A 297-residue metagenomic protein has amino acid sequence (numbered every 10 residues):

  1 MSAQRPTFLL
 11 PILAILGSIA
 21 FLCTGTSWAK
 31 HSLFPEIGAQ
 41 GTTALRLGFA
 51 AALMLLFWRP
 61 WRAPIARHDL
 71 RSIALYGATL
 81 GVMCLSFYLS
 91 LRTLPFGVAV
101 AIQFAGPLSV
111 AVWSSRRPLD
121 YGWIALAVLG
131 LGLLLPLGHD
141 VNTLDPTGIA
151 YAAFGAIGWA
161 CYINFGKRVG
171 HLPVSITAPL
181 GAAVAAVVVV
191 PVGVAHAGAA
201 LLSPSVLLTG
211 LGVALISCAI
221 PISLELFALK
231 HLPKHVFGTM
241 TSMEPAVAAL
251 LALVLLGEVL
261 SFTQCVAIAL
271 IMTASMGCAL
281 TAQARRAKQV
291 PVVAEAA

Functional and structural regions predicted by a protein language model:
M1-A20, A51-L75, R116-G122, D140-L144 (+4 more regions): Membrane-interface interhelical linkers
M1-G41, A78, V82, S86 (+4 more regions): Glycine-/small-residue-enriched transmembrane alpha-helix faces in small-molecule transporters and effluxers
S2-Q4, T43, L47, V206 (+1 more regions): C-terminal-most transmembrane helix of multi-pass membrane proteins
P11, P35-V82, S109-V110, L126 (+4 more regions): Transmembrane alpha-helices of multi-pass small-molecule transport proteins
L16-W28, F57, A74-L89, G132-L133 (+4 more regions): Hydrophobic alpha-helical transmembrane segments of multi-pass membrane transport proteins, especially secondary
S32, T42, R46, S90 (+7 more regions): Hydrophobic/aromatic residues within transmembrane alpha-helices of multi-pass small-molecule transporters
G41-G48, L80, Y88-P118, G155 (+1 more regions): Specific alpha-helical transmembrane segments that line the substrate/conduction pathway and gating interfaces
M54, A105, L119-G138, G155 (+2 more regions): Hydrophobic transmembrane alpha-helices of multi-pass small-molecule transport proteins
